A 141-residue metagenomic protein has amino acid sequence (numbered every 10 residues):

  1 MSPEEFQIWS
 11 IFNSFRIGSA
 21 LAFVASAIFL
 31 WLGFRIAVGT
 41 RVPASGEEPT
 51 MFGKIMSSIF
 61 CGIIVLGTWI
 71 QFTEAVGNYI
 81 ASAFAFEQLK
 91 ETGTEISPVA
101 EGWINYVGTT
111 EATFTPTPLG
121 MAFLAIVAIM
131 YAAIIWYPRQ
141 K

Functional and structural regions predicted by a protein language model:
M1-F34: Cytosolic-side membrane-entry/anchor segment at the start of a transmembrane helix
G18, E95-M130: Hydrophobic alpha-helical transmembrane segments
S19, F23-A27, I59-I63, A125-A128: Alpha-helical transmembrane spans of integral membrane proteins, capturing the lipid-embedded, hydrophobic core of TM
S26-V38, F114-K141: Transmembrane alpha-helical segments in integral membrane proteins
R35-V42, Q71-S82, P138-K141: Perimembrane helix-loop junctions in membrane proteins
I36-I55: Amphipathic, cytosolic membrane-interfacial segments at TM-TM junctions
K54-A83: Hydrophobic alpha-helical membrane-insertion segments
F72-E101: Juxtamembrane non-transmembrane "cap" segments at the membrane-aqueous interface of multi-pass membrane proteins
